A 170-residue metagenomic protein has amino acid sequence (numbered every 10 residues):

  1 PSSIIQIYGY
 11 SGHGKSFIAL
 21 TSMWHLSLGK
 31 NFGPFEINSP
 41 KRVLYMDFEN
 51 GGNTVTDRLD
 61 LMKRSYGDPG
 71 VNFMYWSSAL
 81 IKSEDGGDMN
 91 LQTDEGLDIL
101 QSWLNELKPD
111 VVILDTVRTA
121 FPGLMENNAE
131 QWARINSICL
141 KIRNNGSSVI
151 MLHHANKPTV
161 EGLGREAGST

Functional and structural regions predicted by a protein language model:
P1, F32-G33: Pre-Walker A adenine-sensing motif
S2-I5, K41: Pre-Walker A (Motif I) flank of P-loop NTPase domains
Q6-I7, G12, S16-F17, V111 (+2 more regions): Phosphate-binding/switch region of NTP-binding enzymes
I7, M23, Y45: Conserved hydrophobic/aromatic pocket- or pore-lining residues that grip, position, or stack substrates in active sites
I18, S22: Hydrophobic positions on the alpha1 helix immediately C-terminal to the Walker A/P-loop
S27, N31, R143: Conserved ATPase "switch" residues in P-loop NTPase domains
N31, I37-M125, A129-A133: Conserved inter-motif catalytic segment of the P-loop NTP-binding fold
